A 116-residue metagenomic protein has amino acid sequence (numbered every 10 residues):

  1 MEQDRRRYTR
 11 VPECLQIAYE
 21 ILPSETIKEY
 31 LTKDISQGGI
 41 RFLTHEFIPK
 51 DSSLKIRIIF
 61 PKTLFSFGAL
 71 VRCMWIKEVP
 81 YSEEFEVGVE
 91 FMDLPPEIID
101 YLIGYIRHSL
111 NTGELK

Functional and structural regions predicted by a protein language model:
M1-Q37, G104-K116: N-terminal helix initiation/capping motif
Y8, L43-F47: Short, surface-exposed secondary-structure edge patches
E13, K28, L54, F67-A69 (+1 more regions): Hydrophobic core residues within well-ordered beta-strands of beta-rich domains
Q16-E20, S52-S66: Short conserved beta-strand and strand-loop elements enriched in small hydrophobics with frequent Asp/Gly
E20, K33, R72-M74, M92: Conserved positions in beta-strands of structured domains
Y30, G68-K77: Short beta-strand-centered aromatic/proline hotspots
R41-T44, V79-E90: Short, solvent-exposed secondary-structure boundary/capping segments
E84-L102: Short solvent-exposed strand/turn elements
